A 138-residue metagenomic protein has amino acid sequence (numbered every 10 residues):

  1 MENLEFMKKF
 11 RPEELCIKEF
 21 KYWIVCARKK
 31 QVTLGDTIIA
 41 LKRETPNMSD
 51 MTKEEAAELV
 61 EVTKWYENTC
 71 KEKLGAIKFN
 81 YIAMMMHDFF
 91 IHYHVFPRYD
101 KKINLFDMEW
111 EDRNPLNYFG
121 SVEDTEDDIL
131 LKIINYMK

Functional and structural regions predicted by a protein language model:
M1-K138: HIT superfamily nucleotide-processing domains
